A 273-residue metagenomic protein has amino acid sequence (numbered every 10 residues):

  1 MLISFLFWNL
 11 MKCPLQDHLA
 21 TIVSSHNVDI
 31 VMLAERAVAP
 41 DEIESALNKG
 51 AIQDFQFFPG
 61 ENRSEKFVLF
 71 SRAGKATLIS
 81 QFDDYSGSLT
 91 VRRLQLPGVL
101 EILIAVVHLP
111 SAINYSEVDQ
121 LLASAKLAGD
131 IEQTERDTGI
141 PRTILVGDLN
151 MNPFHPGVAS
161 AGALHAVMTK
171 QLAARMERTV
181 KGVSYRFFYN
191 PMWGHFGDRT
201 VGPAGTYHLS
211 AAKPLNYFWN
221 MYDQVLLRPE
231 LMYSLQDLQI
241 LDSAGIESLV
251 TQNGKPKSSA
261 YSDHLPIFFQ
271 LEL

Functional and structural regions predicted by a protein language model:
M1-K49, Q53-V68, K257-P266, Q270-L273: N-terminal, active-site-proximal structural segment of metallo-dependent hydrolase catalytic domains
W8, A34, V107, V146-D148: Active-site flanking residues adjacent to catalytic metal/cofactor-binding acidic residues
M11, A37, P110, L149-N152: Catalytic metal-binding/acid-base residues of hydrolase active sites
H18, V38, H108-P110, S116-L122 (+3 more regions): Extended recognition/assembly regions associated with phosphoester-bond processing machinery
I30, A34-A112: Structured beta-strand-rich core segments of catalytic domains in phosphoester-bond hydrolases
Q95-E101, G129-T143: Secondary-structure boundary elements
R136, M151-L273: Metal-dependent phosphoester-hydrolase catalytic domains
I140-P153: Acidic/histidine-rich, metal-coordinating catalytic segments
